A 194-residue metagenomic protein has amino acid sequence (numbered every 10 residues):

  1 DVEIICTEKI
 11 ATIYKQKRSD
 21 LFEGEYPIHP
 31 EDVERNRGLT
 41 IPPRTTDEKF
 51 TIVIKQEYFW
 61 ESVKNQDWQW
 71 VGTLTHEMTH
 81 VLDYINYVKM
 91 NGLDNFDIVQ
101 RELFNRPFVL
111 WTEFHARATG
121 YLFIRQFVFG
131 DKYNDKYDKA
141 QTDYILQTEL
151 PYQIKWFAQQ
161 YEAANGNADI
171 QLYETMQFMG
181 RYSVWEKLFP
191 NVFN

Functional and structural regions predicted by a protein language model:
D1-E3: Zn2+-dependent metallopeptidase catalytic core
T7, A11-T12: Long, low-complexity
E23-V71: Active-site scaffold of zinc-dependent metalloenzymes
Q66-D83: Short alpha-helix carrying the canonical HExxH Zn2+-binding catalytic motif
W68-Q69, Y84-F114: Post-HEXXH active-site segment of zinc metalloproteases
Q69, T73, P107-A118, Y152 (+2 more regions): Short, well-structured alpha-helical interface segments that form or flank functional binding sites
G120-F157: Short helix/loop segments within enzyme catalytic domains that coordinate or immediately flank catalytic cofactors
I145-N194: Pan-zinc metallopeptidase signature
